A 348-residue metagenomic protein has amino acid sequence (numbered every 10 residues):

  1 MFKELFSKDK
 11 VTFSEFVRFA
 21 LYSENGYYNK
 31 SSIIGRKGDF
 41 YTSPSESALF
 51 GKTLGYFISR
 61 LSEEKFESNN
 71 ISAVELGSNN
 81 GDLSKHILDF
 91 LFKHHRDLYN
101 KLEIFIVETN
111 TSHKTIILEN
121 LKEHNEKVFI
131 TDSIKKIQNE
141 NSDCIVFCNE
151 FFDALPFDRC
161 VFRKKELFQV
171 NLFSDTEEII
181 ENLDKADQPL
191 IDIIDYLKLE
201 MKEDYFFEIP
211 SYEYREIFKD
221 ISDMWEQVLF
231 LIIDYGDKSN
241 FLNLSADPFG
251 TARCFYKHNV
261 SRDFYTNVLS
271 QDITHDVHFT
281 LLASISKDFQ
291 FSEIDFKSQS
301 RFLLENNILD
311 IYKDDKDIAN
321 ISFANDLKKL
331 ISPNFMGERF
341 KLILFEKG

Functional and structural regions predicted by a protein language model:
M1-K127, T131-K136, E140-D143, L304-N307 (+1 more regions): Rossmann-like AdoMet
A20, V146, L282: A residue-level signal for conserved active-site and pocket-lining positions in enzyme catalytic cores
F50, V146, D234: Conserved RecA-like P-loop NTPase ATPase core
D82-S84, A154-P156, S239-L242: Short catalytic/ligand-binding loop motif for oxyanion handling, primarily in non-cytosolic enzymes, centered on
L88-F90, E119-K122, C160-R163, S245-P248: Short, glycine/charged-enriched secondary-structure capping and boundary segments
T109, C148-N149, Y235, F345: Residues immediately flanking
I145-D192, P248-C254: A mobile, often basic/glycine-rich helix-loop segment that functions as the active-site lid/recognition loop
I194-G348: Long, Lys/Arg- and hydrophobic-enriched amphipathic alpha-helices
